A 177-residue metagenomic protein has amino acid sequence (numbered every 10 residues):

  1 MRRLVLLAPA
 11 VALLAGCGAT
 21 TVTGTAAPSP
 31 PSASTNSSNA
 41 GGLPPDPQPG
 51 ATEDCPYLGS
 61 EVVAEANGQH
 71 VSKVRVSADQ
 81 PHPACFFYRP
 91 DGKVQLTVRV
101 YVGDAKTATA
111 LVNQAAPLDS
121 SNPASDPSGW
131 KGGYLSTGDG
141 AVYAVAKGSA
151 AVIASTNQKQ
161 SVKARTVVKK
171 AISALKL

Functional and structural regions predicted by a protein language model:
M1-A15: Sec-dependent bacterial lipoprotein signal peptides
C17-T21: Bacterial signal peptide processing site
T25-D91, I172: Extracytoplasmic low-complexity, Pro/Thr/Ser/Ala/Gly-rich segments that lie immediately after a secretion/anchoring
L43-G50, P123-L177: A short, solvent-exposed beta-edge/loop patch
G59, T107-A108, V167: Amphipathic alpha-helical interface surfaces
H70-G129: Short, solvent-exposed recognition patches
